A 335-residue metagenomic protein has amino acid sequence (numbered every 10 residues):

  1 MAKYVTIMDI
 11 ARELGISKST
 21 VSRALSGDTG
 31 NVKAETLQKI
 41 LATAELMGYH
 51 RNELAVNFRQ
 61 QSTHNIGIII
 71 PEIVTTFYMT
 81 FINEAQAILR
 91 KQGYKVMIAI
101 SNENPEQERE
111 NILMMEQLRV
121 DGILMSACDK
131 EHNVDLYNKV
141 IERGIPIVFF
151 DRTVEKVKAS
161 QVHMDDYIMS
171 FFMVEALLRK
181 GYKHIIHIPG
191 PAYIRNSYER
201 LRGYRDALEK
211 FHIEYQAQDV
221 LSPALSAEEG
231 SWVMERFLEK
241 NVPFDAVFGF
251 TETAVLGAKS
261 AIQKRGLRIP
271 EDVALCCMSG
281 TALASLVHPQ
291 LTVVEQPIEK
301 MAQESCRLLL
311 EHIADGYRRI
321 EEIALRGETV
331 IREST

Functional and structural regions predicted by a protein language model:
M1-A2, T6, N57, Q61-E175 (+3 more regions): Alpha-helical recognition/docking segments in bacterial nutrient-uptake and carbohydrate-utilization systems
M1-T63: N-terminal helix-turn-helix DNA-binding module of bacterial transcription factors
A44, L89, A207-L208, L238 (+2 more regions): Conserved hydrophobic residues forming the short capping helix/wall of the S-adenosyl-L-methionine
P71-T80, I98-Q107, D129, R152 (+6 more regions): Hinge/beta->alpha junction and helix N-cap segments in small-molecule ligand-binding domains
K91-Q92, R143, L208-Y215, E239-P243 (+1 more regions): Short helix-capping segments at alpha-helix termini
H184, Y215-D219, R268-A274: Short acidic capping loops at alpha-helix termini that bridge into adjacent secondary structure
E235-T335: Flexible loop/turn connectors
